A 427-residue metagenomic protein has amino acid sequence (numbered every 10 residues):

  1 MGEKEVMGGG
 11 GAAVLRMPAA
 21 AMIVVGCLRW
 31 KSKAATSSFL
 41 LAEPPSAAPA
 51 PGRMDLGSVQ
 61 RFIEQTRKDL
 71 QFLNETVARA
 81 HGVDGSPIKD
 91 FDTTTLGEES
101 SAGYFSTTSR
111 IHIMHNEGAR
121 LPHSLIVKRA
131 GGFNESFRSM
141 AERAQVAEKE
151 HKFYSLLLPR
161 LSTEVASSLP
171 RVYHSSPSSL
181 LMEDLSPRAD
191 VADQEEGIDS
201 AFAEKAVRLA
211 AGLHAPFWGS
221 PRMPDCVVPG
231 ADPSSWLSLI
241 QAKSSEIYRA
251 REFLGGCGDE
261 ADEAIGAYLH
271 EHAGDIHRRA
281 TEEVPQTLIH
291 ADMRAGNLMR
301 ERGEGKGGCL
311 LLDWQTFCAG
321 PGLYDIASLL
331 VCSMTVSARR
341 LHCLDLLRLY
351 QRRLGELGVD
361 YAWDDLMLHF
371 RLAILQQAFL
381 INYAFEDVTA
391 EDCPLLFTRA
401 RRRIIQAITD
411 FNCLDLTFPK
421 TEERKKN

Functional and structural regions predicted by a protein language model:
G8-A42: Terminal signal-anchor or tail-anchor transmembrane helices that tether membrane-associated enzymes to cellular
A35-P49, P394-T398: Interhelical loop segments of eukaryotic multi-pass membrane proteins
P51-D92: Juxta-kinase regulatory segment immediately upstream of eukaryotic protein kinase catalytic domains
L96, S106-I240, G322: Conserved ATP-binding subdomain of kinase catalytic cores across diverse folds
S101-H115, I126, H270-G322, N427: Active-site acidic catalytic loop and adjacent metal/ATP-binding pocket of ATP-dependent phosphoryl transfer enzymes
K152, L156, A319-G358, I374-R399: Active-site activation/catalytic loop segments of kinase-like enzymes and analogous catalytic loops in related
A189-H290, R300-E304, L396, A400 (+2 more regions): ATP-dependent phospho-/nucleotidyl transfer catalytic cores
E204, R352-N427: Helix-rich C-terminal or lid/interface subdomains of diverse kinases
